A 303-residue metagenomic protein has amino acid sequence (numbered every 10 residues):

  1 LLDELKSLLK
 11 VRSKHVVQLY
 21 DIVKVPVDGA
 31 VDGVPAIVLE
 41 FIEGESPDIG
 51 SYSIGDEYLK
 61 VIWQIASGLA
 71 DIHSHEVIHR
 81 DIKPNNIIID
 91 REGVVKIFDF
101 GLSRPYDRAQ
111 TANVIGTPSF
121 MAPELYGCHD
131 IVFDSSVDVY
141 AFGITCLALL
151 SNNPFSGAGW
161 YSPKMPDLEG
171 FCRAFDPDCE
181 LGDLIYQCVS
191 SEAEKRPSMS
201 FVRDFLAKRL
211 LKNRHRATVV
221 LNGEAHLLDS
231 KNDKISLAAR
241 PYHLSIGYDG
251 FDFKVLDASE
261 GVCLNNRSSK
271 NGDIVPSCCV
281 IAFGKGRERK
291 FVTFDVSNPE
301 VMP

Functional and structural regions predicted by a protein language model:
L1-K10: AlphaC helix of the eukaryotic protein kinase fold
Q18-G33: Short beta-strand micro-motifs within the conserved protein kinase catalytic domain, predominantly in the N-lobe
A30-E45: Conserved short submotifs of the Hanks-type protein kinase catalytic core that shape the nucleotide-binding pocket
V61-I62: Activation segment signature within eukaryotic-like protein kinase domains
H73-I89: Catalytic-loop of the protein kinase fold
T111-L125: Conserved activation segment of eukaryotic-like protein kinases, specifically the C-terminal portion of the activation
S191-H215: Terminal C-lobe "cap" of eukaryotic-type protein kinase domains
